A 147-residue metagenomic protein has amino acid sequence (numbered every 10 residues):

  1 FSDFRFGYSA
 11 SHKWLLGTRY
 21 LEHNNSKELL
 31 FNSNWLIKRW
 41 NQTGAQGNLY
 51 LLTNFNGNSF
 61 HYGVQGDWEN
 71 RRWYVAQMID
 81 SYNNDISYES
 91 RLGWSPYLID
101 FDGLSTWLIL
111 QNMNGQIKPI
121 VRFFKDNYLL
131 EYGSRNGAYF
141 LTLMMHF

Functional and structural regions predicted by a protein language model:
F1-F124, F147: Outer-membrane beta-barrel transmembrane domain signature
I117-F147: Alpha-helical oligomerization segments
